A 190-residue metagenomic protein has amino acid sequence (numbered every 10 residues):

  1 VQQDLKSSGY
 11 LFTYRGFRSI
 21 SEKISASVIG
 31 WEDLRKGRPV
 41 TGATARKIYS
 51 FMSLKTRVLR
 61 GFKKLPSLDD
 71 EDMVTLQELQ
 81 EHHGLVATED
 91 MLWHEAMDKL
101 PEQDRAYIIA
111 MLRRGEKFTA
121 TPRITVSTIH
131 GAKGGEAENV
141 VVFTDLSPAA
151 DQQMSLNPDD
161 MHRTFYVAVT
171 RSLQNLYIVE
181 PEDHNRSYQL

Functional and structural regions predicted by a protein language model:
V1-L190: The feature marks helicase ATPase cores and/or their adjacent C-terminal helical subdomains in SF1/SF2/AAA+ helicases
